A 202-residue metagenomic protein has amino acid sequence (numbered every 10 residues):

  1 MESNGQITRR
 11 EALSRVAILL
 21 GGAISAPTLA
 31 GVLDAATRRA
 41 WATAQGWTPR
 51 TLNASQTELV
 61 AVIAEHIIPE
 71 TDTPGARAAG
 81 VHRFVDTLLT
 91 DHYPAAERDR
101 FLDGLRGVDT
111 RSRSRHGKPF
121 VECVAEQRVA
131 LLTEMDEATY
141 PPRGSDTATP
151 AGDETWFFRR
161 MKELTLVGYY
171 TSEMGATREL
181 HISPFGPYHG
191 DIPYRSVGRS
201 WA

Functional and structural regions predicted by a protein language model:
E2, G46, E58-V62, T73 (+1 more regions): Mature-region segments of soluble proteins
E2-A23: N-terminal secretory signal peptides and thylakoid transit peptides that target proteins across membranes
G5-Q6, E11, P27-V62: C-terminal segment of N-terminal export signals and the immediately downstream linker at the start of the mature
R15-L20, W41, T87-L88: Short low-complexity stretches enriched in small and charged residues
L20, I24-T37, I67, T71 (+3 more regions): A generic secondary-structure signal for well-formed alpha-helical elements
G21, T51-S55, T73, R77: Short, contiguous, pocket-lining structural segments that sit at or immediately flank catalytic/ligand-binding sites
A36-W41, A76-H82: Short alpha-helical hairpin
